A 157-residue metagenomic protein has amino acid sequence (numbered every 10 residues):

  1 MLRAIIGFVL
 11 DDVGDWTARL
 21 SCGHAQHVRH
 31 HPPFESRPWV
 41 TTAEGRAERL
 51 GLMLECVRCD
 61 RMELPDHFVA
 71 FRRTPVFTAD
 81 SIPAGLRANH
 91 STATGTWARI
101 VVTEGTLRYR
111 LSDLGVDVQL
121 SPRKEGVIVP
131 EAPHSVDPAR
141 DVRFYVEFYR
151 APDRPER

Functional and structural regions predicted by a protein language model:
M1-I82, A88, L107-R110: Motif-centric detector for short Cys/His coordination patterns
S21-G23, D113-G115, D141: Glycine-centered tight beta-turn/hairpin loop motif at sheet-sheet or coil-to-beta transitions
L86-T94, L111, V118-Q119, V136-P138: Short histidine-centered beta-strand/loop micro-motifs that create catalytic or ligand/metal-coordination sites
T94-R108: Short, conserved beta-strand element in jelly-roll/cupin
L114-P133: Short acidic-glycine-tyrosine-enriched beta hairpin
P130-P155: Ligand-binding loop in jelly-roll beta-barrel domains
